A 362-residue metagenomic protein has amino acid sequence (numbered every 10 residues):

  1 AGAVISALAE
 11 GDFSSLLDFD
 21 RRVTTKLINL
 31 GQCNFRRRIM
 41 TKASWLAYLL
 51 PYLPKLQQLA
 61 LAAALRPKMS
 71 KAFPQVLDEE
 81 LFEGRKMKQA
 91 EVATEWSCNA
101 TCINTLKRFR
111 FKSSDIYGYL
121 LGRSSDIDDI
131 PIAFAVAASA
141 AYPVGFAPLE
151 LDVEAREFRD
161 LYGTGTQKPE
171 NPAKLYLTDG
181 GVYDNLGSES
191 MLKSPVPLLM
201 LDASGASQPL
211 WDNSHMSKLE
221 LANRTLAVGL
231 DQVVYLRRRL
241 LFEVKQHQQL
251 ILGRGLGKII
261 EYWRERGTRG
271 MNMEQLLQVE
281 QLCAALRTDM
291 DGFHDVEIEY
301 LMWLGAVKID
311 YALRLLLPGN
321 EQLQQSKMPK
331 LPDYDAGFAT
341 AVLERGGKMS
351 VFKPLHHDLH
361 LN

Functional and structural regions predicted by a protein language model:
A1-G2, S6-A9, T101-I103, S114 (+2 more regions): An acidic- and aromatic-residue-enriched active-site/binding cleft used to recognize and process polar
A1-L65, K112-S113: Patatin-like phospholipase
A3-A9, G31, F109, L186-E189 (+1 more regions): A short acidic (Asp/Glu
A9-F13, F82, D310: Sec-exported extracytoplasmic/periplasmic mature domains
L16-K26, L149-R159, N320-P332: Short alpha-helical "patches" and their helix-cap loops
S44-P67, K71-E79, E83, Q89-K193 (+1 more regions): Active-site gating loop/helix substructures
L53, M216-Q232: Conserved short S/T/G-enriched processing/targeting/catalytic segments and their helical context
L177, V182-N185, S190-V196, A203-D212 (+1 more regions): C-terminal helical/tail subdomains of lipid-metabolizing enzymes
